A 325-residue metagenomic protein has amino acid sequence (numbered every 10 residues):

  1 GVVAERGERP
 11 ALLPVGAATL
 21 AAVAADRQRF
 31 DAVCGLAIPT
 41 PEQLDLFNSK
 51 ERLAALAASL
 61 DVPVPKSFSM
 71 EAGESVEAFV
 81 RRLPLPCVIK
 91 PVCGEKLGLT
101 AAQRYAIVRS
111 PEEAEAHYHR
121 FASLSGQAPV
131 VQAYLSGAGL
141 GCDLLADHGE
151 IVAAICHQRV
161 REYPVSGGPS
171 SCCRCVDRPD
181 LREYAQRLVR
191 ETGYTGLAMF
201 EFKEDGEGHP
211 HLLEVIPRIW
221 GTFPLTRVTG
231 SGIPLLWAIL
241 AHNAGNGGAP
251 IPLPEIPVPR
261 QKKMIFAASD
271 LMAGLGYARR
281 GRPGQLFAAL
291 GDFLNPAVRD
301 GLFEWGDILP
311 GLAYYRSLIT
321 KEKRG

Functional and structural regions predicted by a protein language model:
V2-R9, R82-L83, S123-S125: Glycine-rich phosphate-binding loop signature in dinucleotide/nucleotide-binding domains
E5-N48, P63-K66: A short, GP-enriched loop/loop-strand-helix hinge that lies immediately N-terminal to, or at the N-terminal rim
L53-A58, W237: Structural element of the ATP-grasp superfamily
A57, V80-A101, G126-G137, A154-C156: ATP-grasp fold ATP-binding core
G73-E74, R109-G167, C173-Q186, K203-H211: Phosphate-binding site of ATP-dependent enzymes
C142-L144, R190-L225: Conserved metal-phosphate-binding beta-hairpin within the catalytic cores of diverse ATP-dependent phosphoryl-transfer
V160-P164, P169-C172, I216-G230: Glycine-rich phosphate/pyrophosphate-binding beta-alpha loops
I239-G325: Peripheral (often C-terminal) accessory segments that flank ATP-dependent C-N-forming ligase machineries
